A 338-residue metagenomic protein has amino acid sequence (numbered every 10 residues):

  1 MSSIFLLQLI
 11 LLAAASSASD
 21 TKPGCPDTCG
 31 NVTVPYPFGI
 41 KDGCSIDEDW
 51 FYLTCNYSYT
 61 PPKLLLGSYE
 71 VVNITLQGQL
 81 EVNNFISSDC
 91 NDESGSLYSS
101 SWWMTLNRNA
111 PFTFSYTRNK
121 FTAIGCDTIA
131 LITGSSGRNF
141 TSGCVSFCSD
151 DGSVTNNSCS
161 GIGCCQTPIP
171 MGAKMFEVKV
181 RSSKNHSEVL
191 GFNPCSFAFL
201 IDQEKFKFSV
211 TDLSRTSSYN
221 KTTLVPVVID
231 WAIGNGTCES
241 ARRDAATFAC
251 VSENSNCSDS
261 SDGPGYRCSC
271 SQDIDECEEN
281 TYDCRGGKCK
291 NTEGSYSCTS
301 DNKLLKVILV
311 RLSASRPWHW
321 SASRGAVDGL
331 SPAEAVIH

Functional and structural regions predicted by a protein language model:
M1-S331, I337: Typically disulfide-stabilized, N-glycosylated extracellular/lumenal ectodomains of secreted and cell-surface proteins
